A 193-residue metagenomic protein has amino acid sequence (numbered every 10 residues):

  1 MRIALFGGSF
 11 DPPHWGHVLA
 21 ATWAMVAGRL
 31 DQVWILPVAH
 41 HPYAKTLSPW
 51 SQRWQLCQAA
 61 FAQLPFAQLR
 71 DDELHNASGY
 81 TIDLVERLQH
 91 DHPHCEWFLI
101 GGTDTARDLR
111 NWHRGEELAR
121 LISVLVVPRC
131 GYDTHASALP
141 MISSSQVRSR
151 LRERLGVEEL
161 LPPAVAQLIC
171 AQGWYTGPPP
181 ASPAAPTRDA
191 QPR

Functional and structural regions predicted by a protein language model:
M1-R193: Nucleotidyltransferase catalytic core that binds NTPs
